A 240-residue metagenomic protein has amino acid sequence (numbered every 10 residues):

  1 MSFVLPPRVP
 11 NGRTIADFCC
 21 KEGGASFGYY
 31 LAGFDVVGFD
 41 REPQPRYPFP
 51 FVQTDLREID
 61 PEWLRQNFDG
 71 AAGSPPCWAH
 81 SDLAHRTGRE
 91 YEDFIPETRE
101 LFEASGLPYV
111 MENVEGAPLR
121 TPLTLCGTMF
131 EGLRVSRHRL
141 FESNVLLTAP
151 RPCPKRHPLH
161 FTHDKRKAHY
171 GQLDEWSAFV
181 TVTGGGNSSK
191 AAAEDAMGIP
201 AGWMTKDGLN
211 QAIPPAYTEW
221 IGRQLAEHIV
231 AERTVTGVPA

Functional and structural regions predicted by a protein language model:
M1-F34, G38-F39, P45, A240: S-adenosyl-L-methionine
P10, L31-G33, R46-P48, R65 (+2 more regions): Short, well-ordered coil/turn elements that cap or connect secondary structure elements
F18, D40, Q53-D55, I59-G70 (+1 more regions): Class I S-adenosyl-L-methionine
P43-Q53: N-terminal beta-loop-helix "entrance" segment that forms/cooperates in small-molecule cofactor or anionic ligand
